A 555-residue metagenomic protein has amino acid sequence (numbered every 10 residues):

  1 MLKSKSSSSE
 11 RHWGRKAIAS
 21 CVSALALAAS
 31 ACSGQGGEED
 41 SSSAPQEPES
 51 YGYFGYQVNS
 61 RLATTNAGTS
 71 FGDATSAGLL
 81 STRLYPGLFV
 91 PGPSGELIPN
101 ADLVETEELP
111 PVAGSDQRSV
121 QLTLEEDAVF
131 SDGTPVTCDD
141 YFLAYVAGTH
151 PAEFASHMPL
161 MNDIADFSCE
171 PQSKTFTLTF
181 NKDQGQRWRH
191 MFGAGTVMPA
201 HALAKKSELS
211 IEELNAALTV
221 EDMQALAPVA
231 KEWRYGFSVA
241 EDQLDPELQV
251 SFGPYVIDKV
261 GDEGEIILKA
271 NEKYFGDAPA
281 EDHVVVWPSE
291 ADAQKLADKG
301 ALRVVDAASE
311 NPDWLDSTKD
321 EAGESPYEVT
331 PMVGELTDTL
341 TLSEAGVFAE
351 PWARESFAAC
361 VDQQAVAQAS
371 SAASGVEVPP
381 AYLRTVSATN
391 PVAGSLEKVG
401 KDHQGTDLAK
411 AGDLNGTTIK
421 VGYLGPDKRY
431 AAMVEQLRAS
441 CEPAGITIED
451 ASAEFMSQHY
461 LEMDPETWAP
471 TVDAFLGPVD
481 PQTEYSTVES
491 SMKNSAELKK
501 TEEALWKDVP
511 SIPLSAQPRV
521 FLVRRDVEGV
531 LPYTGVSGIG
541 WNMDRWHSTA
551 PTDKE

Functional and structural regions predicted by a protein language model:
G55-S115, V146: N-terminal lobe/hinge region of extracytoplasmic solute-binding protein
T106-S156, E170-T179, Q184-R187: Aromatic- and charge-enriched surface segment that lines or borders ligand/interaction sites
P159-R234: Surface-exposed binding/hinge segments that line and control ligand-binding clefts or catalytic entry sites
Q249, A349-A439, P551-E555: Append "and occasionally in soluble cytosolic enzymes with long acidic Gly/Pro-rich linkers
V260-G264, A270-D316: Ligand-site clamp/hinge motif
G261-G264, S387, L408-P478: Ligand/substrate-recognition segments at binding pockets and active sites
K269-E272, E290, V329-S356, C360 (+4 more regions): A bilobed periplasmic-binding-protein/Venus flytrap-type ligand-binding module shared by bacterial periplasmic
R525-E555: Long beta-strand-rich cores associated with HINT superfamily self-processing modules
